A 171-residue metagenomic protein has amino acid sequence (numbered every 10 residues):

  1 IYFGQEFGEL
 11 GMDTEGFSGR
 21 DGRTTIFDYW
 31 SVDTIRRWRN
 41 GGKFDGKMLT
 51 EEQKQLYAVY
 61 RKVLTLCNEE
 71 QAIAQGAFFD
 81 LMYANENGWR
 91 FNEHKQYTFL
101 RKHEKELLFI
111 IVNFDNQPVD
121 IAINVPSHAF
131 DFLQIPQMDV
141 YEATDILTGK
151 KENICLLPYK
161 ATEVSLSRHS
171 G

Functional and structural regions predicted by a protein language model:
I1-Y141: Loop/helix patches that line or flank the sugar-binding groove of alpha-linked glycan CAZymes
F109, E152-I154: Structural signature of nuclease core domains in nucleic-acid processing machines
Y141-K151: GAF sensory/regulatory domain recognition with acknowledged cross-activation on helical regulatory dimers
I154-G171: C-terminal beta-strand-rich structural cap/linker in extracellular carbohydrate-active enzymes
